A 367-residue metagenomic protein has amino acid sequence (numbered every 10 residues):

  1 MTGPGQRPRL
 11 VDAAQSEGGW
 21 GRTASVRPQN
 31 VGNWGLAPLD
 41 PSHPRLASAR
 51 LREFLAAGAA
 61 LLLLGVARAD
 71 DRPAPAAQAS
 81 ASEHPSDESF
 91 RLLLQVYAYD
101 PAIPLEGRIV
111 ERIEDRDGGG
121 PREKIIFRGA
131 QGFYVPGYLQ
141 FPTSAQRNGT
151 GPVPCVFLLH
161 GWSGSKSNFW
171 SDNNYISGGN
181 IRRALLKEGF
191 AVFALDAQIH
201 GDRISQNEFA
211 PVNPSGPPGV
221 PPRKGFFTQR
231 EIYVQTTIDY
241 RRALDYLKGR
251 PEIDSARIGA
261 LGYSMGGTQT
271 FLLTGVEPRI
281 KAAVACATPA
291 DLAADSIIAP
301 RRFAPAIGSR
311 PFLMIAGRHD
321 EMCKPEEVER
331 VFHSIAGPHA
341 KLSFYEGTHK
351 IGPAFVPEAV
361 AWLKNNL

Functional and structural regions predicted by a protein language model:
A102-G149: N-terminal cap/lid segment of alpha/beta-hydrolase-fold proteins
T150-G151, V212-Y263: Gly/Ser-rich "nucleophile elbow"/oxyanion-hole loop immediately N-terminal to the catalytic nucleophile in hydrolases
G151-G161: Short beta-strand element of the alpha/beta-hydrolase
S163-G178, R183-A184, E188-T237: Cap/lid segment of the alpha/beta-hydrolase catalytic domain
R241-I298: Primarily recognizes the serine-hydrolase "nucleophile elbow" in alpha/beta-hydrolase and SGNH/GDSL folds
A290-H339, S343, G347: The feature captures the conserved acid-bearing segment of alpha/beta-hydrolase catalytic domains
G347-V356: Catalytic histidine-centered segment of alpha/beta-hydrolase-like enzymes
V356-L367: Catalytic active-site module of serine/aspartate enzymes centered on a nucleophile-bearing elbow/loop
